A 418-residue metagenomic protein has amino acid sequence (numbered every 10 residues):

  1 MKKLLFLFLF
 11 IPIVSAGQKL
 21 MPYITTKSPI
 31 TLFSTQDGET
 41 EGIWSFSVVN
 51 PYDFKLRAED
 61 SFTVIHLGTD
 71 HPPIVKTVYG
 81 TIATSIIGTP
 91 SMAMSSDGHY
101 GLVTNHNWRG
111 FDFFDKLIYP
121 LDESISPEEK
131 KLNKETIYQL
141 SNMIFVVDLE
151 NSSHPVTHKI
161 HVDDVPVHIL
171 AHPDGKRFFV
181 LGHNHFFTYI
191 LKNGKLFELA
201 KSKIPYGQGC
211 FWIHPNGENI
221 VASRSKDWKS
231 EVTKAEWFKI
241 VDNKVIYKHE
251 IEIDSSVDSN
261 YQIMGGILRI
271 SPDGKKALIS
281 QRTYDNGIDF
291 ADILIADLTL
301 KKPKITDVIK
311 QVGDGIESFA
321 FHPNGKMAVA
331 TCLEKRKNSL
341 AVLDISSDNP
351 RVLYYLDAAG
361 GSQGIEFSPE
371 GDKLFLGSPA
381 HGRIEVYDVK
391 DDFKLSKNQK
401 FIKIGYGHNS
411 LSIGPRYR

Functional and structural regions predicted by a protein language model:
K3-P12: Sec-dependent N-terminal signal peptides
I13-G17: Sec/Tat signal peptide C-region and signal peptidase I cleavage site
Q18-R418: Predominantly soluble domains enriched in secretory-pathway, periplasmic, or organellar proteins
